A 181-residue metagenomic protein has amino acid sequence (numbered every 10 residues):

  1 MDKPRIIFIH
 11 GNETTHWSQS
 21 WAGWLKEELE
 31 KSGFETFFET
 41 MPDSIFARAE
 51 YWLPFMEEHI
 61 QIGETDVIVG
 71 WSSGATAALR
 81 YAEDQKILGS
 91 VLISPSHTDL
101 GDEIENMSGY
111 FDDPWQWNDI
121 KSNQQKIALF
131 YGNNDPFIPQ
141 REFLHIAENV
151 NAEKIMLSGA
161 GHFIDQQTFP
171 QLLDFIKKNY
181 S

Functional and structural regions predicted by a protein language model:
D2-I45: Short, surface-exposed "cap/lid" segments of acyl-processing enzymes
G11, M41-S44, V91-L100: Active-site nucleophile loop of the alpha/beta-hydrolase fold
F34, A147-F163: Catalytic histidine neighborhood in serine/cysteine hydrolases with alpha/beta-hydrolase-type architecture
A47, A160-Q171: Catalytic histidine-centered segment of alpha/beta-hydrolase-like enzymes
I68-L79: Gly/Ala-rich beta-loop-alpha elbow adjacent to hydrolase catalytic centers
N123, A128-Y131, D135: Short beta-strand/loop motif that positions the catalytic acidic residue of the alpha/beta-hydrolase fold
P136-E142, D165: Conserved alpha/beta-hydrolase "acid-adjacent" motif
Q167-S181: Catalytic active-site module of serine/aspartate enzymes centered on a nucleophile-bearing elbow/loop
